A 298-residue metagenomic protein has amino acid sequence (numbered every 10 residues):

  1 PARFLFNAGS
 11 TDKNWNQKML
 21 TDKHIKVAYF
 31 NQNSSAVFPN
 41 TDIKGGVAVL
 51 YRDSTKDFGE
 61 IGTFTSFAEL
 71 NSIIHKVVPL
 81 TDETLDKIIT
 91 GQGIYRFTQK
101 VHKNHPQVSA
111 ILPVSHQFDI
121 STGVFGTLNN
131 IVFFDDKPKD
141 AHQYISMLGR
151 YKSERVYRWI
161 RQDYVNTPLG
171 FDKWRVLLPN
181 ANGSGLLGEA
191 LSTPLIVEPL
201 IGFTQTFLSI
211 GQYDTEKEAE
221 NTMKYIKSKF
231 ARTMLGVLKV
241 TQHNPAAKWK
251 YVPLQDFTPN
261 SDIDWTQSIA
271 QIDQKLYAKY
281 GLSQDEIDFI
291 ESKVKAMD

Functional and structural regions predicted by a protein language model:
P1-A36, A48-Y51, T222: Conserved Class I SAM-dependent methyltransferase catalytic core
L5-N7, S184-L187, M297-D298: Flexible loop/turn segments at secondary-structure boundaries
D12, I43, R52, V294-K295: Generic hydrophobic/packing signal
N14-T21, K224, S228, Q274 (+2 more regions): Charged/polar, solvent-exposed surface patches and flexible loops
T41-T204, G211-I263, Q267-Q284: C-terminal substrate-recognition regions of SAM-dependent nucleic acid methyltransferases
D285-D298: Short, amphipathic C-terminal "tail helix"
